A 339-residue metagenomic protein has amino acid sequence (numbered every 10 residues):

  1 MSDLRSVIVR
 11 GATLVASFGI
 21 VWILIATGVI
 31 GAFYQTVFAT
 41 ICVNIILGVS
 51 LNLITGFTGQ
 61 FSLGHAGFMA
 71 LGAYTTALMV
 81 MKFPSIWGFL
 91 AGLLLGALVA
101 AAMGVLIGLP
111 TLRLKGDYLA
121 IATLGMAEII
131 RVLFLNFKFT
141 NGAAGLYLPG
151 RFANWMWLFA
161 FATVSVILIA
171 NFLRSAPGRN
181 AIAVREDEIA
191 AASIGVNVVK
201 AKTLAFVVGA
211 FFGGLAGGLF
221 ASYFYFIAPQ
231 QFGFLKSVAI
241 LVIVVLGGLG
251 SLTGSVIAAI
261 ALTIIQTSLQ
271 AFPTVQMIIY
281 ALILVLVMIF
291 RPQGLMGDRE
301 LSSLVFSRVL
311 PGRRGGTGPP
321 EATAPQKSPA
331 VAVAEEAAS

Functional and structural regions predicted by a protein language model:
M1-S339: Transmembrane alpha-helices and adjacent helix-loop boundaries
